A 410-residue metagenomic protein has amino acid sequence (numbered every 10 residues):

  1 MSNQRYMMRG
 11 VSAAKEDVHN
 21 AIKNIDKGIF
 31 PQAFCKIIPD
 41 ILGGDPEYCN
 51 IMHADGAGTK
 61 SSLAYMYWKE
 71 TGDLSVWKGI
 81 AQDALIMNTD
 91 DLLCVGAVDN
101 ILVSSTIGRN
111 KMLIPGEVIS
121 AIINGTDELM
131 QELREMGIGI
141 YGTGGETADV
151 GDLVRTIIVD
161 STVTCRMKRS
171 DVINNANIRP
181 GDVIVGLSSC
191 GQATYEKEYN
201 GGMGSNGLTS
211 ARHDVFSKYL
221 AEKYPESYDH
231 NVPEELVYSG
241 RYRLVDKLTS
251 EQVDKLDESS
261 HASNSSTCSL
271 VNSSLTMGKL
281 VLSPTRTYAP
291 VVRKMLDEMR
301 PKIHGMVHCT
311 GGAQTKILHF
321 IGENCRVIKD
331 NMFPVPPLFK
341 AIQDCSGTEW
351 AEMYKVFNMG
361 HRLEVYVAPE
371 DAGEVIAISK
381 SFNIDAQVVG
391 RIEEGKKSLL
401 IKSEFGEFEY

Functional and structural regions predicted by a protein language model:
M1-Y410: Helix-biased detector of long, well-ordered alpha-helical tracts
